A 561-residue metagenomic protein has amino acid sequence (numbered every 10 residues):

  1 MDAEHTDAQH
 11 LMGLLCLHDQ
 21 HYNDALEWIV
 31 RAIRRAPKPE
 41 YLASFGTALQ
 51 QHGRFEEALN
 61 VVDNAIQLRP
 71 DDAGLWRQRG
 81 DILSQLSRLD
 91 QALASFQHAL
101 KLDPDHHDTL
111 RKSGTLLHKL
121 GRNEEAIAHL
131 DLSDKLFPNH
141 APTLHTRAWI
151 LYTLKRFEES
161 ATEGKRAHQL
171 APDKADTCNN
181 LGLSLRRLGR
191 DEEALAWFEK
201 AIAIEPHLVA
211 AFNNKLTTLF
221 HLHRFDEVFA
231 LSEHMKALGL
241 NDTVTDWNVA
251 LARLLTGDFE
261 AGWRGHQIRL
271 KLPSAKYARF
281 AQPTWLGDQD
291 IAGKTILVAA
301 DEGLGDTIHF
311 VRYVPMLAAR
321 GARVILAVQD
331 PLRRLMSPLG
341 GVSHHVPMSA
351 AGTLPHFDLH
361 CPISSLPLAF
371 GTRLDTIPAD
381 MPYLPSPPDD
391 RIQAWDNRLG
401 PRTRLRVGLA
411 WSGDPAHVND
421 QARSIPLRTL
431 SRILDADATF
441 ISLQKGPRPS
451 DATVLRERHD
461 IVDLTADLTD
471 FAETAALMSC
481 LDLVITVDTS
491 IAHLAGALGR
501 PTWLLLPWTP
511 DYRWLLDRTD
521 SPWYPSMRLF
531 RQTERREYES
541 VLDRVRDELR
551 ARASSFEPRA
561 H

Functional and structural regions predicted by a protein language model:
M1-L483, D488-H561: Alpha-helical solenoid repeat scaffolds of the TPR/TPR-like class and their adjacent stem/linker regions that mediate
